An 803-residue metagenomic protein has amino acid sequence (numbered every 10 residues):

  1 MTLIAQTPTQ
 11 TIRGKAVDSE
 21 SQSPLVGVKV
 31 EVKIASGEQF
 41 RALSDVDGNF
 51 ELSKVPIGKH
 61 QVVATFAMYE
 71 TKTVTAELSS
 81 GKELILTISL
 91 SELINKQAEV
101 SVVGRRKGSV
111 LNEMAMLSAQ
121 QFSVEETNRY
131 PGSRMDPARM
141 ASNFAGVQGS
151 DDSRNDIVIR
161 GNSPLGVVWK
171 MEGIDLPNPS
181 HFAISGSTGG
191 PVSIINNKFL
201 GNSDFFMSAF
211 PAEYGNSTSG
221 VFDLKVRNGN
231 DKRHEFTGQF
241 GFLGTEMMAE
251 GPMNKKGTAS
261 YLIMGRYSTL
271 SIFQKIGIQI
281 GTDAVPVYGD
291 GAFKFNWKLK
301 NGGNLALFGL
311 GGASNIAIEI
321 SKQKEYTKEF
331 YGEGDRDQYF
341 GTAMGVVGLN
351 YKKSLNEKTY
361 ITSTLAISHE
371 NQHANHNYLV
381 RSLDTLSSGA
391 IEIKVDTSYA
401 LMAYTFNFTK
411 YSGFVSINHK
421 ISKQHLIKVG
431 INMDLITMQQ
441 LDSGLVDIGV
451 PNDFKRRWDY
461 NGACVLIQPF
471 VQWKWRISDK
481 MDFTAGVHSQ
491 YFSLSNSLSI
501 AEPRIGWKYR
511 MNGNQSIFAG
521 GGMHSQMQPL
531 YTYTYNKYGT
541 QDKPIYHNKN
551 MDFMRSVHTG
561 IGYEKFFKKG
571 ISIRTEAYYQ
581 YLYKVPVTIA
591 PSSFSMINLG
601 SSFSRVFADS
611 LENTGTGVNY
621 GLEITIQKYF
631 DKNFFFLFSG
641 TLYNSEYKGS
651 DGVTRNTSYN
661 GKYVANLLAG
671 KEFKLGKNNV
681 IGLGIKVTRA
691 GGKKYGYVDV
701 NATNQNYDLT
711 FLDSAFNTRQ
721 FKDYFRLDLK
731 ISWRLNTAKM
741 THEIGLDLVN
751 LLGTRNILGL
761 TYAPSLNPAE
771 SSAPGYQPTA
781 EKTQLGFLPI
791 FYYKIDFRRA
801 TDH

Functional and structural regions predicted by a protein language model:
I4-E99, V103: Periplasm-facing N-terminal accessory domains of Gram-negative outer-membrane beta-barrel systems
E70, E77-I85, E99-F210, V221 (+1 more regions): Periplasmic N-terminal accessory/gating domains of Gram-negative outer-membrane beta-barrel systems
S180, S321-K322, Y326, G444 (+5 more regions): Surface-exposed extracellular loop regions of Gram-negative outer-membrane beta-barrel proteins, predominantly
G241-Y267, I280-E319, Y339-I367, I421-S422 (+1 more regions): Transmembrane beta-barrel wall of Gram-negative outer-membrane proteins
T282, N304-S354, H369-K394, S398-N407 (+1 more regions): Flexible loop and strand-edge segments within Gram-negative outer membrane beta-barrel domains
M402, K410-S412, R457-G462, Q468 (+4 more regions): Outer membrane beta-barrel strand-and-loop segments of large Gram-negative receptors, especially TonB-dependent
Y579-Y581, S601-G691: Gram-negative outer-membrane beta-barrel transporters
F636, V687-Y707, Y724-R726, W733-H803: C-terminal beta-signal and adjacent terminal beta-strands/loops of Gram-negative outer-membrane beta-barrel proteins
